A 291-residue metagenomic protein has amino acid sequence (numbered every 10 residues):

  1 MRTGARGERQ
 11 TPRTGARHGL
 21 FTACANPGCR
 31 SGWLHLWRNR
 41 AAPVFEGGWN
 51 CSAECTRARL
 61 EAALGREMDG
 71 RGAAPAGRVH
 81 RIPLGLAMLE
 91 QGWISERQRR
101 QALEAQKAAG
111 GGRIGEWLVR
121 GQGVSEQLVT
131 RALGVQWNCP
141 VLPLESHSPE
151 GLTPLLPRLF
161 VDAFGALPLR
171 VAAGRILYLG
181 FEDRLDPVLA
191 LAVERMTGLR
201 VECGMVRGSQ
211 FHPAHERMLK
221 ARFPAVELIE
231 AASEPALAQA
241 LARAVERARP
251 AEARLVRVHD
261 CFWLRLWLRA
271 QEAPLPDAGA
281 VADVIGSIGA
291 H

Functional and structural regions predicted by a protein language model:
G4-Q10, G15-R17, G121-R195, A231-W263 (+1 more regions): Polyanionic, low-complexity intrinsically disordered segments
Q10-P12, D69-V79, R100-K107: Short, recurring structural edge motifs at helix starts
F21-C29, C51, C55: Short cysteine-rich clusters marking metal-coordination/redox-active sites
C29-R38, T56-L60: Short functional micro-motifs and their immediate structural scaffolds
H35-G48: Short linker/helix segments within small regulatory modules
G48-G70: Short metal-binding segments enriched for Cys and/or His
E54, I82-I94, G112-S125: Extracellular/lumenal glycan-associated surfaces
P213-E230: Short, low-order "capping/linker" segments at domain edges
